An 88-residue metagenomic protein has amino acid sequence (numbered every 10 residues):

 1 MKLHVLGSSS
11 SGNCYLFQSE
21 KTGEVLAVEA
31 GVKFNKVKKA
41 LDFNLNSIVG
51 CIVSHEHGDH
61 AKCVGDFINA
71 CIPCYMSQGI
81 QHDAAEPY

Functional and structural regions predicted by a protein language model:
M1-F43: Conserved beta-strand hairpin/beta-sheet module of binuclear metal-dependent hydrolase folds, prominently
E24, K33-I80: Active-site metal-binding motif and surrounding structural segment of the metallo-beta-lactamase
Q78-Y88: Metallo-beta-lactamase
